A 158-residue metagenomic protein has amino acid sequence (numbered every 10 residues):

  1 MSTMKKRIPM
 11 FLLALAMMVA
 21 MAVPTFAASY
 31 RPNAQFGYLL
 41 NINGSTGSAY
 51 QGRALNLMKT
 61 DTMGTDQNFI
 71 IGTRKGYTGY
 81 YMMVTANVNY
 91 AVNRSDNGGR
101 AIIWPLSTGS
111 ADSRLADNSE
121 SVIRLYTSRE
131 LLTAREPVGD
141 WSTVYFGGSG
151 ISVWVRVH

Functional and structural regions predicted by a protein language model:
S2-L12: Bacterial N-terminal signal peptides that target proteins for export
L12-A20: Bacterial N-terminal signal peptides
V19-A27: Short hydrophobic alpha-helical membrane-anchoring segments
A28-H158: Lectin-like carbohydrate-binding module/patch detector with strong preference for beta-trefoil
